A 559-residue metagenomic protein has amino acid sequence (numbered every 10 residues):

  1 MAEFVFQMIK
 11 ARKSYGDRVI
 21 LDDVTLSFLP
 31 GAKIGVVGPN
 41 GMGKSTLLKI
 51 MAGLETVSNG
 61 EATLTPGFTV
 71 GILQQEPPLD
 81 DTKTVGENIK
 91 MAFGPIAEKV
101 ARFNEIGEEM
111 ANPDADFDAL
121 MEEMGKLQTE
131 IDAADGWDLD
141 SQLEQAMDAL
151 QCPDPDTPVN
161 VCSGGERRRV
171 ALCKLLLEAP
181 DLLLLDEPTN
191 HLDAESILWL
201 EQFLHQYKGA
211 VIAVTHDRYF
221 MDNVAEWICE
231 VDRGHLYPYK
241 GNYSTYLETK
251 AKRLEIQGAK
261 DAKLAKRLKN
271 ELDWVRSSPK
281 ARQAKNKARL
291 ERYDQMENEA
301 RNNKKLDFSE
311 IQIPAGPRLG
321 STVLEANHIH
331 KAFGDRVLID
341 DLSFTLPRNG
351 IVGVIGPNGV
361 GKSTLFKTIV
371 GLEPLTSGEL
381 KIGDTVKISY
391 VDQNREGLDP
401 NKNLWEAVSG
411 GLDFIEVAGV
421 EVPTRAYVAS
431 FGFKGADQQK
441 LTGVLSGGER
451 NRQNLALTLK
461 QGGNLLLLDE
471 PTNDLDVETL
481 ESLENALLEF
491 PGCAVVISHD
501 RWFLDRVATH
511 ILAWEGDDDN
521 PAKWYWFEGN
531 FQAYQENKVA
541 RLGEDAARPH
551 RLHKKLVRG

Functional and structural regions predicted by a protein language model:
M1-A262, F308, Q312-G559: ABC ATP-binding cassette signature C-motif
T249-R282, N286-R292, M296-N303: Intracellular alpha-helical coupling/juxtamembrane segments of multi-pass membrane proteins
